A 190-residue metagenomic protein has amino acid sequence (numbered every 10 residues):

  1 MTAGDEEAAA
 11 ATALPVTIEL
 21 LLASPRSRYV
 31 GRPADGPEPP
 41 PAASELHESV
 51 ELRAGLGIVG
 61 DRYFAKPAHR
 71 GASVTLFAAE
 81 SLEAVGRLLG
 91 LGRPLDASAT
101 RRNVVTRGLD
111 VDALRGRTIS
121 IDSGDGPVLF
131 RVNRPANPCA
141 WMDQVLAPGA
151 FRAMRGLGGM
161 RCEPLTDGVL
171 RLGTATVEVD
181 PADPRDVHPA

Functional and structural regions predicted by a protein language model:
M1-D125, L129, R134, V187-A190: Electropositive, beta-rich accessory/interaction domains or terminal extensions that provide binding surfaces
R93-T100, Q144-G158: Short, basic/aromatic beta-hairpin or loop at an interaction surface
T106, G159-G168: Short alpha-helix capping/helix-loop boundary micro-motifs
G116, P127, D167-A175: Loop/turn positions that initiate beta-strands
G124, P135, A175, P181-A182: Short, surface-exposed secondary-structure boundary micro-motifs
A136-W141, A150: Well-ordered mid-protein domain cores that form the structural environment of catalytic cofactors
A140-M142, A182-A190: Short, Lys/Arg- and Gly-enriched loop/turn segments at beta-strand edges
